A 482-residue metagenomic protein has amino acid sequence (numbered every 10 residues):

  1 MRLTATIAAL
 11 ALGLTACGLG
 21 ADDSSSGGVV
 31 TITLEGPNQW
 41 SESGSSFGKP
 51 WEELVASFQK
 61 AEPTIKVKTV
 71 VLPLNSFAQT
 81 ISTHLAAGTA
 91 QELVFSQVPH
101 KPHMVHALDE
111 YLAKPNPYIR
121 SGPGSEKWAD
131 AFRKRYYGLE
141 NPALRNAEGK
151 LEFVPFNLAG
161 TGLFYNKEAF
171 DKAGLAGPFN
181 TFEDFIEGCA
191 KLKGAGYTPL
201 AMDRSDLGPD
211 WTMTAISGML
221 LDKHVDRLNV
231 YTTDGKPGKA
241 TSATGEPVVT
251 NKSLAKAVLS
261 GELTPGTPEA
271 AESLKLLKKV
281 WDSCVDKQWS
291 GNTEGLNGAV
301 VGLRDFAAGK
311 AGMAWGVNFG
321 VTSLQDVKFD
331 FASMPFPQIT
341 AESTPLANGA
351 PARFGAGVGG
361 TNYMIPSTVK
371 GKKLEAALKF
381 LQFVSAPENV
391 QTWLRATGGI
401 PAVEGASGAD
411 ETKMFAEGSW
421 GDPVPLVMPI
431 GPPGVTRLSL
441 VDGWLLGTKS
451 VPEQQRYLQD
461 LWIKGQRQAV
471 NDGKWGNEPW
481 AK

Functional and structural regions predicted by a protein language model:
R2-T4, A8-H106, R120-E126, T392 (+1 more regions): Conserved N-terminal structural module of periplasmic/extracytoplasmic solute-binding proteins
P50, L54, E272-L276, V317 (+3 more regions): Short amphipathic alpha-helical coupling segments at ligand-binding clamshell hinges and other catalytic/signaling
A78-A90, A169-F170, E187-A195, A299-K310 (+1 more regions): Short helices/loops that flank or line small-molecule/ion binding pockets
E92-F95, G312-G316, A332: Paired acidic/hydrophobic, glycine-rich loop segments that form the ligand-binding mouth/hinge of periplasmic-binding
P99-G160, P237-E246: Hinge/lid segment of periplasmic solute-binding proteins
A173, V285-K287, M313, D326-G398: Extracytoplasmic/periplasmic substrate-recognition and gating elements
K191, R227-E294: Glycine-centered hinge/linker elements that transmit conformational signals in sensory and ligand-binding systems
S419-K482: Conserved C-terminal helix/tail region of periplasmic/extracytoplasmic solute-binding proteins
